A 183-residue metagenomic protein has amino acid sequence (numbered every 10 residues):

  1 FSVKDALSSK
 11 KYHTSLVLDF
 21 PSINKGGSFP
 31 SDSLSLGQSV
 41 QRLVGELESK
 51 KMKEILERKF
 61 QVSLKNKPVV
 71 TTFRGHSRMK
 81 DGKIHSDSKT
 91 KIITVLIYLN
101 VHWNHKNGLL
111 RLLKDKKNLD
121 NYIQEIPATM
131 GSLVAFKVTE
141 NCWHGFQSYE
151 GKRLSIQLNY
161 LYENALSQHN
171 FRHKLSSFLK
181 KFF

Functional and structural regions predicted by a protein language model:
F1-A135, T139-F183: Fe(II)/2-oxoglutarate oxygenase catalytic core
